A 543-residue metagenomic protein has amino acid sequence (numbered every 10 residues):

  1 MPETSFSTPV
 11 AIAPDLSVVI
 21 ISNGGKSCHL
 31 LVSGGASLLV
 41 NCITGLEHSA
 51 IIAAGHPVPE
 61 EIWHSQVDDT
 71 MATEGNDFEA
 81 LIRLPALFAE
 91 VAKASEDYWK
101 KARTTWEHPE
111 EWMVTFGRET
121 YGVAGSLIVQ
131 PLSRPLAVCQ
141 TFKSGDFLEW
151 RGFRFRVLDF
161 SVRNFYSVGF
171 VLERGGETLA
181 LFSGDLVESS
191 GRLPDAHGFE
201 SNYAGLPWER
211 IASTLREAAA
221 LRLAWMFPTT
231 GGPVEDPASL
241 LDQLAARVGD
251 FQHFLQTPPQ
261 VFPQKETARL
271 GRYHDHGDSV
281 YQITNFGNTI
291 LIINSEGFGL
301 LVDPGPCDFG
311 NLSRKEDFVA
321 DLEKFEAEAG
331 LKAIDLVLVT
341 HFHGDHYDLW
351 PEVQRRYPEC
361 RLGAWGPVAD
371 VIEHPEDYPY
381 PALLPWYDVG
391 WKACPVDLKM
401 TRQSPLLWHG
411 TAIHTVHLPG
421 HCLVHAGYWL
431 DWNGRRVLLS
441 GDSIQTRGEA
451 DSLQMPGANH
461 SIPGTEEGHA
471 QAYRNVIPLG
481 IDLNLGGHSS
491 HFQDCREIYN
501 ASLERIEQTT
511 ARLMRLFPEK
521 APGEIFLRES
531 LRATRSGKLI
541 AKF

Functional and structural regions predicted by a protein language model:
P2-T4, D97-I128, S190, A196-L291 (+3 more regions): Accessory terminal helices/loops
E3-G55, G169-E188, R272-F325, G427-T446: Conserved beta-strand hairpin/beta-sheet module of binuclear metal-dependent hydrolase folds, prominently
P9-S17, G125-P131, W150-F155, L270-D278 (+2 more regions): Short Pro/Gly-enriched beta-strand edge/turn motifs at strand-loop
V19, W63, I82, Q140-F142 (+8 more regions): Hydrophobic/aromatic beta-strand patches that form the interior of the parallel beta-sheet core in alpha/beta enzyme
V19-S22, A137-Q140, D159-S161, V280-I283 (+2 more regions): Short Gly/Pro-enriched turn/cap motifs at secondary-structure boundaries
G35, H56-P59, F78-E79, E177 (+6 more regions): A general structural motif
S37-T44, Q130-A137, F147-E149, R154-A238 (+4 more regions): Metallo-beta-lactamase
I43-Q140, D308-R314, F318, L322-P405 (+2 more regions): Active-site HxH/HxHxD metal-binding segment of metal-dependent hydrolases
